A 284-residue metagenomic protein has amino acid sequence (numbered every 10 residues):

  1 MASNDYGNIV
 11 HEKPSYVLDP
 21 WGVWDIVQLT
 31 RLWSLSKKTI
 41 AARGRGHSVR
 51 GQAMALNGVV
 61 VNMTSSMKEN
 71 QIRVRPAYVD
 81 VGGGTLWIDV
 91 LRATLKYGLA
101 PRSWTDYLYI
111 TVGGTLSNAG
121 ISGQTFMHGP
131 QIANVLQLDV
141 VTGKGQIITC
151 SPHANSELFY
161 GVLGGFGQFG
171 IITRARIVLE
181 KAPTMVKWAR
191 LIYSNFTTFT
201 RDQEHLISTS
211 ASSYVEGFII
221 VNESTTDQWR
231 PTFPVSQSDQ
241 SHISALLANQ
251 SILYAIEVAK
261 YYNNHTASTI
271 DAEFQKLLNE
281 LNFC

Functional and structural regions predicted by a protein language model:
M1-C284: Noncatalytic alpha-helical scaffold of FAD-dependent oxidoreductases
